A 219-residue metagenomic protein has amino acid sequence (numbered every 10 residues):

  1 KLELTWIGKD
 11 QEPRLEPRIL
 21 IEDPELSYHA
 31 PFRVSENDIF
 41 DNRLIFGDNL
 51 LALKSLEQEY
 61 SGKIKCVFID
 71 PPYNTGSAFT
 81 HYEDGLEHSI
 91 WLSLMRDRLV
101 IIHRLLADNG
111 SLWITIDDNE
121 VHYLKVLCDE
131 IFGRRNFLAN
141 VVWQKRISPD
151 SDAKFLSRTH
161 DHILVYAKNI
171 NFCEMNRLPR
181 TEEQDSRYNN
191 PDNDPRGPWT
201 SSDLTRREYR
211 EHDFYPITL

Functional and structural regions predicted by a protein language model:
K1-F68, T75-I90, L94-D97, I217: DnaQ-like (DEDDh/DEDDy) 3′-5′ exonuclease domain used for proofreading and 3′-end trimming on nucleic acids
D41-R43, K63-F68, N109-W113, V121 (+3 more regions): Beta-sheet entry/capping signal
L56, G76-Y82, L124-V126, D152-A153 (+1 more regions): Short, solvent-exposed loop/turn and secondary-structure capping segments
S61, H81-L86, V126-F132, F155-T159 (+1 more regions): Short secondary-structure boundary/capping segments
Y73-N74, N119-V121, K145-S148, N169-F172: Conserved nucleotide-binding/hydrolysis micro-motifs of P-loop NTPases
H88-V142: Conserved Class I SAM-dependent methyltransferase catalytic core
S148-R207, D213: Flexible, glycine-/basic-rich loop-and-beta segments that form/coincide with the SAM-dependent methyltransferase
